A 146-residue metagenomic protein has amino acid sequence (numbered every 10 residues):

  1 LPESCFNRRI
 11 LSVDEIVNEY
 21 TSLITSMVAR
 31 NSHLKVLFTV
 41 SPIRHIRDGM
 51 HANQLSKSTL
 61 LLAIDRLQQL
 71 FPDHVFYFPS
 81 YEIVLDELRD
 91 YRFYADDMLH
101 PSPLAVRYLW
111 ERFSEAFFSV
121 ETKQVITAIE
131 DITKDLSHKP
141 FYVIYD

Functional and structural regions predicted by a protein language model:
L1-N18, H45-A52: Surface-exposed cleft-lining segments at the edges of enzyme active sites
L1-R8, S56-Q68, H100-S102: Acidic, His- and aromatic-enriched active-site or binding-groove loops in soluble protein domains that engage sugars
V17-V36, Q69-D73: Secondary-structure boundary elements
T25-Q54, I129-K139: Active-site segments of SGNH/GDSL-like serine hydrolases that catalyze O-acetyl group transfer/hydrolysis on lipids
N31, H45-R47, H51-T59, L70 (+2 more regions): Accessory, usually C-terminal, subdomains that scaffold auxiliary metal cofactors
K35-L37, S58-D90, R112, I126-A128: Extracellular serine-dependent O-acyl
Y81, L104-R107: N-terminal targeting/trafficking signals and adjacent low-complexity tails
D96-D97, R107-D146: Conserved catalytic region of serine esterases and O-acyltransferases that act on ester linkages in lipids
